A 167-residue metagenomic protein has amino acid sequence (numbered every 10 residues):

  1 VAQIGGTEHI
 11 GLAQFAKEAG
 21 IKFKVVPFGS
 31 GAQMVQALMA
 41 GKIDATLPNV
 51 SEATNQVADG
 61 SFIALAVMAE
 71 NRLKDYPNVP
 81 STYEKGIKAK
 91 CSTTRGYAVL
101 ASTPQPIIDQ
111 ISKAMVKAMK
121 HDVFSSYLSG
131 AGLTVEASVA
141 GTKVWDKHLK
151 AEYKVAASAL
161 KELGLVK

Functional and structural regions predicted by a protein language model:
V1-K167: Conserved, function-defining micro-sites of small-solute handling proteins
